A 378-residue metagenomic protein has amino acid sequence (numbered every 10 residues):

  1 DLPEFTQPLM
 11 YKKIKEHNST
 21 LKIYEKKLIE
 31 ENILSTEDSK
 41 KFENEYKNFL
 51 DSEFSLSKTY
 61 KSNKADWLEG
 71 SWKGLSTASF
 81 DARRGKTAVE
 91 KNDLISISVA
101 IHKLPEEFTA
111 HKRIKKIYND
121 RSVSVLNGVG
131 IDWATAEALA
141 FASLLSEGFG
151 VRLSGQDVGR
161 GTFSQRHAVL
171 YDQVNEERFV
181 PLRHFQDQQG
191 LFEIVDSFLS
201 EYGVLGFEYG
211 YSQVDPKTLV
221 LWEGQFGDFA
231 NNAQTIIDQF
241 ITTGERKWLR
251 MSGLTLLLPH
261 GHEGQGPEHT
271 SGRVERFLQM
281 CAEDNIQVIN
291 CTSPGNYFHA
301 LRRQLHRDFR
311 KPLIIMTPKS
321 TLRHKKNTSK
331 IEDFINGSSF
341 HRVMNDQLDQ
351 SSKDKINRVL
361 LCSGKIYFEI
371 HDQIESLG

Functional and structural regions predicted by a protein language model:
D1-N290, P294-G378: Flexible, glycine-rich loop/tail regions that form catalytic "lids" or insertion modules at the edges of active sites
